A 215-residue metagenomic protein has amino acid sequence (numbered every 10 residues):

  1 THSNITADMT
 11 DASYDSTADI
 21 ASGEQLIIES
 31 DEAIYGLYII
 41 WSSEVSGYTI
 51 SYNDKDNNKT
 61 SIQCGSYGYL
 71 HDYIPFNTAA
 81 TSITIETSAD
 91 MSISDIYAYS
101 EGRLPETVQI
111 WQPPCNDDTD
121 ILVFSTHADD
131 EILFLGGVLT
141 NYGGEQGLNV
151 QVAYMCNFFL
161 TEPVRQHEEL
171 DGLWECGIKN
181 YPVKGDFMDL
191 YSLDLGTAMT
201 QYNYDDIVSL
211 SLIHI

Functional and structural regions predicted by a protein language model:
T1-T6: Predominantly extracellular/luminal regions of secreted and cell-surface proteins, especially disulfide-bonded
D8-I28, E32-G36, W41-Y48, D54-I213: Active-site beta-strand->loop->alpha-helix modules in alpha/beta enzyme cores, enriched in Gly/His/Asp(Glu)
